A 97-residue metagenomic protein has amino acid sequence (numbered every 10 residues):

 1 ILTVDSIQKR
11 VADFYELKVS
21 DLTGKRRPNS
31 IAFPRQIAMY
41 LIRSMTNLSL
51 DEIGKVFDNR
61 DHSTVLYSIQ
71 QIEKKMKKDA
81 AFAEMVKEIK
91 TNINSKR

Functional and structural regions predicted by a protein language model:
L2-K25: Basic, low-complexity segments
S20-R97: Terminal-proximal interaction/regulatory segments of ATP-powered molecular machines
